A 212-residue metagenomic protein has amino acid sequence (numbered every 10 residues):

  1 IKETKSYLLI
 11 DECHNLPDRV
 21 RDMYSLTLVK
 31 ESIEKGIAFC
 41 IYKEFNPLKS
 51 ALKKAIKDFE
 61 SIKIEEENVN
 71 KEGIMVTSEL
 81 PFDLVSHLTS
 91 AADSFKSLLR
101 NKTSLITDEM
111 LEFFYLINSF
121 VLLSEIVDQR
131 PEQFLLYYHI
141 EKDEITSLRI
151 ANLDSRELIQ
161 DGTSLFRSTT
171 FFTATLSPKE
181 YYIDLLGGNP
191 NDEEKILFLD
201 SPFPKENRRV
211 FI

Functional and structural regions predicted by a protein language model:
I1-I212: Conserved coupling segment at the C-terminus of the helicase ATP-binding
